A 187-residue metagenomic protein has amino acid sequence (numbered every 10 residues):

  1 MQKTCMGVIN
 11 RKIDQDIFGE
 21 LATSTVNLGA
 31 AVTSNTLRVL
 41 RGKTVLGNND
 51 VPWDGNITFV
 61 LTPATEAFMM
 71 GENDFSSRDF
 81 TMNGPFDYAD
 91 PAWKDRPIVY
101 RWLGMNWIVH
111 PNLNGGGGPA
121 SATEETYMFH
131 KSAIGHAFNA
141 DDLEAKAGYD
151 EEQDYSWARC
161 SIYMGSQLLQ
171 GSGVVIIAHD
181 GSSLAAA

Functional and structural regions predicted by a protein language model:
M1-V26, A30, R38, N48-P63 (+3 more regions): Long, contiguous amphipathic alpha-helices that act as assembly "spine/axial" helices in icosahedral shell and virion
L21-P97: Extended, solvent-exposed, turn-rich assembly/linker loops in the middle of proteins
E72-A187: Sequence/fold signature of self-assembling virion shell proteins
